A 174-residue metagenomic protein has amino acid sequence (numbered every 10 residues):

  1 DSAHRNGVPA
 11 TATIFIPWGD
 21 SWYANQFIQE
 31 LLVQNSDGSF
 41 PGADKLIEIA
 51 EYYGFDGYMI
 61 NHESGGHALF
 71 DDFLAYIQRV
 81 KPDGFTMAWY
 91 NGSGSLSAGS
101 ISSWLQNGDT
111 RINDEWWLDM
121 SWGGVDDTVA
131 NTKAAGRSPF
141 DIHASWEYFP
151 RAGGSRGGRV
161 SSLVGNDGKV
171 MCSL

Functional and structural regions predicted by a protein language model:
D1-T128: Chitinase-like catalytic core of GlcNAc-active glycosidases
R5, R79, R111, R137 (+2 more regions): Arginine residue identity/basic-tract feature
A24-N25, A130-N131, R156-G158: Short coil/turn segments at secondary-structure boundaries
Y53, G84, R137, D167-K169: A structural signal for short coil/turn segments at secondary-structure junctions
W104-R111, A130-G136, S161-G165: Mature extracellular/periplasmic domains of secretome proteins
V125-E147: Glycoside hydrolase catalytic-domain groove-lining segments
I142, W146-L174: Substrate-binding cleft of secreted/luminal carbohydrate-active enzymes
